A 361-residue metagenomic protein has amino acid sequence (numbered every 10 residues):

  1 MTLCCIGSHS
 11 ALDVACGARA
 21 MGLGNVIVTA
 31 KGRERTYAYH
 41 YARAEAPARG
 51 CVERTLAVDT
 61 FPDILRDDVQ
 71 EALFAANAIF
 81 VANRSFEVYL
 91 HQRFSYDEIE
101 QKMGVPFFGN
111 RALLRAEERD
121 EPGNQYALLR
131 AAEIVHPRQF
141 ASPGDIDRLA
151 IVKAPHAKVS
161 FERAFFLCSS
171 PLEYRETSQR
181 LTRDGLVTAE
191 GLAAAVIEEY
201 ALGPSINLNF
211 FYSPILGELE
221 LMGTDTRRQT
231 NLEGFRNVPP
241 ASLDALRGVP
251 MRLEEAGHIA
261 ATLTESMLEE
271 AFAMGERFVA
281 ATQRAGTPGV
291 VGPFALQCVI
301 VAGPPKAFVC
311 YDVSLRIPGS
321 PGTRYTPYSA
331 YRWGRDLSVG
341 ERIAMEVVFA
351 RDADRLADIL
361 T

Functional and structural regions predicted by a protein language model:
M1-L3: Extreme N-terminal starter segment of soluble prokaryotic enzymes
L23-G32: Short internal beta-strands
R33-A150, A157-V159: Conserved N-proximal alpha/beta basic substrate-recognition cap immediately N-terminal to, or forming the N-lobe
R115-V196, A201-P204, F211-M222, A261-R277: Active-site nucleotide/adenylate-binding loops and adjacent lid/helix of ATP-dependent enzymes
A150-K153, N209-F210, C298, K306-I317: A short beta-strand motif that forms the metal-chelation/ATP-contact edge of phosphoryl-transfer active sites
I197-E198, N209, G286-G303: A short glycine-rich, hydrophobically flanked beta-strand micro-motif that places a catalytic Asp/Glu for divalent metal
F210-T282, S314-V348: ATP-dependent carboxylate/phosphate-activation module, predominantly the ATP-grasp catalytic core and closely related
